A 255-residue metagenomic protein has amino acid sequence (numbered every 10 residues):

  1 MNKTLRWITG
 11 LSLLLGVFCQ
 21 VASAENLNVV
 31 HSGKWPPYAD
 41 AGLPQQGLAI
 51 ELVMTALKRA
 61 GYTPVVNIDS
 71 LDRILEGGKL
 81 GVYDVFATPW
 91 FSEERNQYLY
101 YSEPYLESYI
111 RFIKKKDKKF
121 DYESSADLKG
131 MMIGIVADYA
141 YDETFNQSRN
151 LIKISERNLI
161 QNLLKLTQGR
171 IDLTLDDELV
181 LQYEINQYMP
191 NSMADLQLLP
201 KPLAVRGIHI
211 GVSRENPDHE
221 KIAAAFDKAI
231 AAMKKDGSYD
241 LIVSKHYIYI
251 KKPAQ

Functional and structural regions predicted by a protein language model:
A24-W90, N96-Q97, I135, D236 (+1 more regions): Extracytoplasmic small-molecule ligand-binding "clamshell" domains of the periplasmic binding protein/Venus flytrap
S32-K34, S108-R111, P190-D227, Y249-A254: Periplasmic-binding protein-like
L43-T55, K116-R149, S155, L164 (+1 more regions): Bilobed "Venus flytrap"/periplasmic-binding protein-like clamshell domains and structurally analogous long
I50-R59, G211-I242: Extended ligand-binding regions for polar small-molecule ligands
M54, V65-L128, D138-Y139, Q197-L203: Acidic, polar ligand-binding/catalytic clefts
D72-Y83, Y100, I160-Y188: Short helices/loops that flank or line small-molecule/ion binding pockets
P89-Q97, L173-A194, P200-A204: A ligand-binding cleft/hinge motif common to bilobed small-molecule-binding domains
A140-I154, S192-A194, K228-Q255: Ligand-binding clefts/hinges and TM-proximal coupling segments of bilobed small-molecule sensing domains
